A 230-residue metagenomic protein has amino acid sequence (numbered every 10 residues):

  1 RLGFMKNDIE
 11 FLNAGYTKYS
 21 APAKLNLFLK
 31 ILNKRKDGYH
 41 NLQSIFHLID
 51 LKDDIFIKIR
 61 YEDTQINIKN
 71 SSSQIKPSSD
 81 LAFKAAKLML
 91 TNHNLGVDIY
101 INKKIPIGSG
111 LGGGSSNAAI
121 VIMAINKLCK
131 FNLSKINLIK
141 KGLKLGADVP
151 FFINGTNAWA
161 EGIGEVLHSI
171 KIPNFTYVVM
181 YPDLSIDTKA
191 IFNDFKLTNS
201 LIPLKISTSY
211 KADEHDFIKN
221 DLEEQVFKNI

Functional and structural regions predicted by a protein language model:
F4-S109, K127-I136, I172, Y181-P182: ATP-binding N-lobe of GHMP and related small-molecule kinases
K34, K104-G110, G142, F151 (+1 more regions): Short glycine- and Lys/Arg-enriched binding-loop motifs that mark or flank ligand-binding interfaces
Y61-K76, V121, L143, K211-D221: Short, basic/glycine-rich phosphate-binding loops at helix/coil junctions that contact nucleotide phosphates
I66, F152-N154, W159-I230: Conserved, helical-rich catalytic subdomain that frames metal- and/or nucleotide-binding sites in enzyme alpha/beta
S109-K135, I139, F151: DPxDG-like acidic metal-binding loop motif
N137, K141, L201-P203: Glycine/GP-enriched mid-protein hinge/lid loop-to-helix segment characteristic of carbohydrate kinases
